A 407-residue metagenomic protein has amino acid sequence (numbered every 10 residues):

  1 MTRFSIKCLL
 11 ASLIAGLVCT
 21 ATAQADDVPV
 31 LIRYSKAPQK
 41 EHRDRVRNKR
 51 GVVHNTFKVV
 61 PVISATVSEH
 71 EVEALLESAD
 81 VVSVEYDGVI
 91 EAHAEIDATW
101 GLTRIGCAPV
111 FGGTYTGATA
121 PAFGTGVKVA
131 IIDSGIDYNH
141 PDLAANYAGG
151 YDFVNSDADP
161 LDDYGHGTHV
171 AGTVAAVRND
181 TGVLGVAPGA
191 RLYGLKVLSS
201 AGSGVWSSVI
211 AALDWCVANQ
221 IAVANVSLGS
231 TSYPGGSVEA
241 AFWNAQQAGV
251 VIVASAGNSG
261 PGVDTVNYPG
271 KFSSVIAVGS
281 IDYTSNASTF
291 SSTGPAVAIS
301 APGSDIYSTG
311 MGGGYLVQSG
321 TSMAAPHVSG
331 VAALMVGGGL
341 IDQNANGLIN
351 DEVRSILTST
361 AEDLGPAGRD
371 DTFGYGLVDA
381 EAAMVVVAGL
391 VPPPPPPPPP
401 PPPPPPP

Functional and structural regions predicted by a protein language model:
M1-L10: Bacterial N-terminal signal peptides that target proteins for export
L9-L17: Bacterial N-terminal signal peptides
A21-A94: Inhibitory N-terminal propeptides of secreted protease zymogens
V30-L31, S64, S83-E85, K128-I132 (+11 more regions): Structural recognition of the beta-strand scaffold that forms the well-ordered cores of secreted hydrolase catalytic
E41, N48-H54, E77-K128, P141-D142 (+2 more regions): Protease zymogen maturation seam
Y86, V170, V209, N219-M311 (+1 more regions): Catalytic-core segments of hydrolase enzymes
T114-G149, D157-S207, A222, Y233 (+6 more regions): Subtilisin-like serine protease catalytic core
A171-A175, Y193-S199, D214, A222-V223 (+5 more regions): Hydrolase catalytic cores
